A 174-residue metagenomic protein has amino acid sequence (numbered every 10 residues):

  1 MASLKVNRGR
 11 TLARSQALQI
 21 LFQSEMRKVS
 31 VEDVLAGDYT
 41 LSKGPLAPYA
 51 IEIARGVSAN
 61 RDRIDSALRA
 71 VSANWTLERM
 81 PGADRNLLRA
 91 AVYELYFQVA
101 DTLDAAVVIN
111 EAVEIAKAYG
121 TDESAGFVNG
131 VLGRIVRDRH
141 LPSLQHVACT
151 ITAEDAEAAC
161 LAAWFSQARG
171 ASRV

Functional and structural regions predicted by a protein language model:
M1-V174: N-terminal interaction/assembly modules
